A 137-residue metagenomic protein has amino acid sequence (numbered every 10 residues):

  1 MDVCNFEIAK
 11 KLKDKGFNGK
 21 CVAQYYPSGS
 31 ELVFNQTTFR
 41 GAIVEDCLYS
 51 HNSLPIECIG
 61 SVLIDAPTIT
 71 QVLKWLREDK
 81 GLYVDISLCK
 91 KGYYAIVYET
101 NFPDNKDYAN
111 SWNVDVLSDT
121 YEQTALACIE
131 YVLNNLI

Functional and structural regions predicted by a protein language model:
M1, Y108, I129-I137: Short intrinsically disordered terminal tails
M1-D2, L117-T120: Structural motif
M1-F34: Extreme N-terminal leader/activation tails
N5, I69, E122-A125: Short amphipathic alpha-helical segments that mediate assembly, nucleic-acid/protein binding, or membrane association
N18, T37-S118, N134: N-terminal segment of the canonical double-stranded RNA-binding domain
T120-V132: A short, charged, amphipathic alpha-helix used as a generic interaction element across diverse proteins
